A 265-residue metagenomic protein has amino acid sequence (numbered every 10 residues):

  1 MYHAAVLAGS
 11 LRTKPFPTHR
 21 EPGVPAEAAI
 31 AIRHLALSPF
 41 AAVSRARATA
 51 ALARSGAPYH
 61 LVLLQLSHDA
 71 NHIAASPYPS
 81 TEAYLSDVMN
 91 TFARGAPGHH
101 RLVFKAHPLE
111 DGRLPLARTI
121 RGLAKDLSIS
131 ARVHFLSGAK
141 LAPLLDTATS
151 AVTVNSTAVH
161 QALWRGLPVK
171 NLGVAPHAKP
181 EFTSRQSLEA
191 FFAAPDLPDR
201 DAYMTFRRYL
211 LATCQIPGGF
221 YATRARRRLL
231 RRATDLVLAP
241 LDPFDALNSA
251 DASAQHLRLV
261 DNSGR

Functional and structural regions predicted by a protein language model:
M1-A70: A nucleotide-sugar donor-handling region in carbohydrate enzymes
M1-P17, P180-R265: Leloir-type glycosyltransferase catalytic cores
V43, R132-L136, A151: Short gly/ser/thr-rich secondary-structure transition/capping motifs
A53-A93, H99, A106-E110: Active-site donor-nucleotide binding/catalytic segment of nucleotide-sugar enzymes
Y59-H60, H99-R101, S150-A151, P168: Beta-sheet entry/capping signal
D69-H72, E110-L114, Q161, A178-E181: Short catalytic/ligand-binding loop motif for oxyanion handling, primarily in non-cytosolic enzymes, centered on
F92-F135: Catalytic donor nucleotide-activated moiety binding site of glycosyltransferases and closely related
S137-T183: A donor-sugar binding/catalytic signature common to diverse glycosyltransferases and related nucleotide-sugar
